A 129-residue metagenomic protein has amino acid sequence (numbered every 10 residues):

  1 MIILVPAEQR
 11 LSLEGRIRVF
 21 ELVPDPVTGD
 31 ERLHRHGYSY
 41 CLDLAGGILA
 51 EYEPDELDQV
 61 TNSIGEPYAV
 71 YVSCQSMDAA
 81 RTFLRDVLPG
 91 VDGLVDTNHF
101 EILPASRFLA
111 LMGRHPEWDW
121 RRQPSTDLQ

Functional and structural regions predicted by a protein language model:
M1-Q129: Acidic (Asp/Glu-rich) sequence patches and key acidic residues that form negatively charged surfaces used
